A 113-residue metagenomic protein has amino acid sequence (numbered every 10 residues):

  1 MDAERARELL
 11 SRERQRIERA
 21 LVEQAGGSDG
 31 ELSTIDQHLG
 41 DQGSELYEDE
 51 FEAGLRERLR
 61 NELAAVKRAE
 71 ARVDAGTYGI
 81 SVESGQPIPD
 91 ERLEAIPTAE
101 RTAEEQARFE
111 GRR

Functional and structural regions predicted by a protein language model:
M1-A75, A95, E104, G111-R113: Interaction interfaces in information-processing and related assembly proteins
Y78, A99: Residues immediately within or flanking Cys/His clusters that coordinate Zn2+ in small zinc-binding modules
S81-G85, T102: Short cysteine-rich clusters marking metal-coordination/redox-active sites
P87-P89, E110: Short functional micro-motifs and their immediate structural scaffolds
E91, P97: Short beta->alpha connector loops at strand-helix junctions that form conserved, small/polar/Pro-enriched
E100, F109: The DNA-recognition helices of helix-turn-helix-type DNA-binding domains
